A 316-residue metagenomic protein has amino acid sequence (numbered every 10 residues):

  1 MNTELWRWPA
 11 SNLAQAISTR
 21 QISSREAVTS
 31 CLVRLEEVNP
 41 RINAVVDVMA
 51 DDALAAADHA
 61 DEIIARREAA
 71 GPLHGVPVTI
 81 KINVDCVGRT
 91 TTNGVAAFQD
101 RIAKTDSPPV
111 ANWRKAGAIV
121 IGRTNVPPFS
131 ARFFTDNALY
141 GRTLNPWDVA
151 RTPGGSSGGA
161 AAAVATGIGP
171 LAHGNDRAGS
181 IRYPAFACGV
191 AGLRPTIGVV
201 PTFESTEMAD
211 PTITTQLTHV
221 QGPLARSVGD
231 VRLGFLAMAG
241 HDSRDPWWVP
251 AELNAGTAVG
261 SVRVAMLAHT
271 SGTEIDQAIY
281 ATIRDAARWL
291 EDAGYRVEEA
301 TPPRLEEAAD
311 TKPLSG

Functional and structural regions predicted by a protein language model:
M1-A55, D292-G294: An N-terminal boundary/leader segment
S24-T29, D58-D61, S107, Q277-P303: Acyltransferase
C31, A53, G75, K81 (+4 more regions): Conserved hydrophobic/aromatic pocket- or pore-lining residues that grip, position, or stack substrates in active sites
A44, A69-A70, D245-P250, E291-P303: Flexible, glycine/charged-enriched surface loops at secondary-structure junctions
A60-P77, D230, T257-A265: Immediate post-signal peptide segment of exported/extracytoplasmic ligand-binding proteins
P72-P109: Enzymes and membrane/adaptor proteins characterized by extended Gly/Ser/Thr/Asp/Glu-rich, aromatic-dotted
T105-F235: Short glycine/serine-rich loop segments
R194-A286, R304: A short helix-breaking turn/cap at a secondary-structure junction
